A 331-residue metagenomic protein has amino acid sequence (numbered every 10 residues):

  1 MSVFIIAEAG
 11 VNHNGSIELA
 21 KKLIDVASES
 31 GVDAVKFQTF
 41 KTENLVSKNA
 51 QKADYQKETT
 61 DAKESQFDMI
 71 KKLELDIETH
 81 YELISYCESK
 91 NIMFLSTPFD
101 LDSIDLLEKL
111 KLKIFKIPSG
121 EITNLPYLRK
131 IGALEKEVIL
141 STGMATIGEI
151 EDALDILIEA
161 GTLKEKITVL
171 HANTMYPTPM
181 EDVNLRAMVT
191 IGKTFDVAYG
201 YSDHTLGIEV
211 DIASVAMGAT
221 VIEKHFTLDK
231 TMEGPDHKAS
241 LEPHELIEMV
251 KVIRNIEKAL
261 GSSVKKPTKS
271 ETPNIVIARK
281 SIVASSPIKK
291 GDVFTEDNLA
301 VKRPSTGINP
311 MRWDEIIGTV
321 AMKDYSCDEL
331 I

Functional and structural regions predicted by a protein language model:
M1-I331: Catalytic cores and adjacent flexible loops of soluble metabolic enzymes that perform enolate/carbanion chemistry on
